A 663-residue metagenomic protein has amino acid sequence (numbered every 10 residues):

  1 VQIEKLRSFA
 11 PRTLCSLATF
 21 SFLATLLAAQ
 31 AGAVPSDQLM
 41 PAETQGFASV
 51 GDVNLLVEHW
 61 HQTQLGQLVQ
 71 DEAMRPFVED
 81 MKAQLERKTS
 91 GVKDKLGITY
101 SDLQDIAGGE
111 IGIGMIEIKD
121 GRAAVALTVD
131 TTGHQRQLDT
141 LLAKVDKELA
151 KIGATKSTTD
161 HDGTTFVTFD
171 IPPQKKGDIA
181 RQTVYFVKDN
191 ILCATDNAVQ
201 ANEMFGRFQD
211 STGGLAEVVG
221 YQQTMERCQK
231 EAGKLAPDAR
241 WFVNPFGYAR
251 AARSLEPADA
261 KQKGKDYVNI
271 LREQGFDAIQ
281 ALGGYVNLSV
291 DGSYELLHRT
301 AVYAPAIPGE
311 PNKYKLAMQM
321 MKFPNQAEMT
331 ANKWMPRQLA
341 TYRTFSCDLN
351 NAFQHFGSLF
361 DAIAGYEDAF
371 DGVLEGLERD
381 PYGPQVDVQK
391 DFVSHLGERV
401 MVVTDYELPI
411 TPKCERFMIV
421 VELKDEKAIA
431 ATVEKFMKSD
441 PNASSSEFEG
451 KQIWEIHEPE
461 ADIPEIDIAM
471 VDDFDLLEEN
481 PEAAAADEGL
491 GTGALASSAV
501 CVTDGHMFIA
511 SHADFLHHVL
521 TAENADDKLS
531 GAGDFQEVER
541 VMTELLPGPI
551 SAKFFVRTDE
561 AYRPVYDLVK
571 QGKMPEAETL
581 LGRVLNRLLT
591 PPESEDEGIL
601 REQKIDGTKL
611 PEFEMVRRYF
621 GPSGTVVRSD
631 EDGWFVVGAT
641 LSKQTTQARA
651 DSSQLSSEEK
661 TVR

Functional and structural regions predicted by a protein language model:
V1-R12: N-terminal secretory signal peptides that target proteins for export/translocation
T13-L26: Bacterial N-terminal signal peptides
Q30-I179, Q222-G283, A301-K413, K427-A430 (+6 more regions): Structural boundary/hinge residues at secondary-structure and domain interfaces
G51-V53, D130-H134, D189-I191, N197-V199 (+6 more regions): Solvent-exposed coil/turn segments that connect beta secondary-structure elements in extracytoplasmic/periplasmic
G109-E110, F166, A281-V290, G383-P412 (+8 more regions): Long compositionally biased, domain-poor regions of proteins
G177-L255, E488-G582, P591-E595: A conserved glycine-rich beta-strand in the N-terminal activation segment of trypsin-fold
Y248, K261-N269, A513, E523-V662: Long, C-terminal catalytic modules of enzymes
